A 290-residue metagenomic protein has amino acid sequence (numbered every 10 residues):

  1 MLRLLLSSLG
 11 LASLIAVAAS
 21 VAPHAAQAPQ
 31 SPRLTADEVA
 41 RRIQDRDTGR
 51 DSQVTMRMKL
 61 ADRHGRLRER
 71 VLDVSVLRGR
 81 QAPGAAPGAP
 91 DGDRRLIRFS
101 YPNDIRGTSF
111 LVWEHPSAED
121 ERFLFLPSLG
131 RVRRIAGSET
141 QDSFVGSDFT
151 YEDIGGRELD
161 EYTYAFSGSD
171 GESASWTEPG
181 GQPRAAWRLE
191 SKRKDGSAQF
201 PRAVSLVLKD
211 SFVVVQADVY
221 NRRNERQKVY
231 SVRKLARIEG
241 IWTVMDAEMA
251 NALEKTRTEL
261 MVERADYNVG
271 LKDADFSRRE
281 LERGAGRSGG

Functional and structural regions predicted by a protein language model:
M1-L4: Positively charged n-region of N-terminal signal peptides that target proteins for export
S8-A18: Bacterial N-terminal signal peptides
A18-Q27: Signal peptide processing junction and immediate N-terminal pro/mature segment of secreted/exported proteins
Q27, R41, K59, R66-V76 (+8 more regions): Ribonuclease/tRNase effector modules and their secretory precursors
L34, I154-G171, N224-V229: A short, amphipathic edge element
L34-S128: N-terminal mature ectodomain segment of secretory-pathway/periplasmic proteins
S100, L111-W113, E121-F125, R131-R157 (+2 more regions): Gly/Pro-enriched, hydrophobic low-complexity segments that function as extracytoplasmic propeptides/linkers
S288-G290: Short, solvent-exposed mixed-charge patches
